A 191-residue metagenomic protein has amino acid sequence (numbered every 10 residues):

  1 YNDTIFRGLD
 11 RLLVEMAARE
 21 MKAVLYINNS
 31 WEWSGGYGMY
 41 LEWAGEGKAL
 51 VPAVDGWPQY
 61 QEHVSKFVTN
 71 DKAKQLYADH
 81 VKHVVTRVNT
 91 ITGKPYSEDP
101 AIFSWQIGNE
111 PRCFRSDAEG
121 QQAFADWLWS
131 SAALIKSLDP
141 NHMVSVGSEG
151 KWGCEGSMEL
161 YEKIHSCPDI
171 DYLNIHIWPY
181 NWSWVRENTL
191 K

Functional and structural regions predicted by a protein language model:
Y1-K191: Active-site mouth of glycoside hydrolases
